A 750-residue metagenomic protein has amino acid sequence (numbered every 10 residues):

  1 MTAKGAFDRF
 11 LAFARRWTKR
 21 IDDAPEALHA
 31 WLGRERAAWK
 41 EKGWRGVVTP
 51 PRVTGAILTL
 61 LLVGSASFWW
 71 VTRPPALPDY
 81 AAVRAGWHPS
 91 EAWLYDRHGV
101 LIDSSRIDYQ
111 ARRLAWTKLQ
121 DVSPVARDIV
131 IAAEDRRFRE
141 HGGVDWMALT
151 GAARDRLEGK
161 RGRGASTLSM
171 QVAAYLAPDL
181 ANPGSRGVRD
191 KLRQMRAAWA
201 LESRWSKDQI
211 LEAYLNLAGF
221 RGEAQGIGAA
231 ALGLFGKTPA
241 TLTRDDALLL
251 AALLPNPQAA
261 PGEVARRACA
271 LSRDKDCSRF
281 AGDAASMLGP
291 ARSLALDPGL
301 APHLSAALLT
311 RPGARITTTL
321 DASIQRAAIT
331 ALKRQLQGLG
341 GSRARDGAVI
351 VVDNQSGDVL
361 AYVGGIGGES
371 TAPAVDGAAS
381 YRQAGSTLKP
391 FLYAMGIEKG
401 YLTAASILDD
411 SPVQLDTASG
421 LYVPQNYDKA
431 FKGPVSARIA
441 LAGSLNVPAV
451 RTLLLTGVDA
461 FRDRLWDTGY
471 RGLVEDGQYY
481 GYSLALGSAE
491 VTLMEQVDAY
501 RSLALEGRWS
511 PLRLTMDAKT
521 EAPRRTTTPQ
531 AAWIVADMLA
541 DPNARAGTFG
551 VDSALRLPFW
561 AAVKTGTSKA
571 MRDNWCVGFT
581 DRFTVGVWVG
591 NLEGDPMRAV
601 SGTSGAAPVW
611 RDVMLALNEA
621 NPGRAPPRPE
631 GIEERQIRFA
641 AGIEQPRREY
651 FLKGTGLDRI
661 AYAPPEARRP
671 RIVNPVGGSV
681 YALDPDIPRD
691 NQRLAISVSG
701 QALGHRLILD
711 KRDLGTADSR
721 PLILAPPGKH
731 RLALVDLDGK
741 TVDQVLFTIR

Functional and structural regions predicted by a protein language model:
T2, E35-R36, K42-W44, P51 (+8 more regions): Soluble, non-transmembrane domains of envelope/secretory-pathway proteins that act on or interact with carbohydrate
T2-Y95, F280: N-terminal type II signal-anchor transmembrane helix that functions as the membrane-insertion/stop-transfer segment
G64-F68, R161, A165-R326, T330 (+4 more regions): Non-catalytic, structured segments within soluble enzyme domains
G86-W87, K118-L168, Q225-F235, L242-A247: Flexible, acidic/glycine-enriched loop-and-adjacent beta/alpha segments that face the extracytoplasmic/periplasmic side
E91-D103, V122, S342-T371, D463-T468: A short, well-structured edge-of-sheet supersecondary motif
D155-N182, Q355, L402-F461, L505 (+2 more regions): Conserved catalytic neighborhood of penicillin-recognizing serine enzymes
A198, E202, L254-L271, P312-I324 (+6 more regions): Active-site loop and adjoining helix of the penicillin-binding protein/serine DD-peptidase-beta-lactamase fold
T318-G341, V349-D353, Y362-G365, E369-Q383 (+6 more regions): A penicillin-recognizing enzyme superfamily signal
